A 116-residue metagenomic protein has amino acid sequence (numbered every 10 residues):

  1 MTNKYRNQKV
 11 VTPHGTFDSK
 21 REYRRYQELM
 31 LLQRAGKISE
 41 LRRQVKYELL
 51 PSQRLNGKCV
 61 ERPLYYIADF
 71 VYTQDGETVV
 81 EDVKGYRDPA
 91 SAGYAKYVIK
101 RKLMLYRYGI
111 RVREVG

Functional and structural regions predicted by a protein language model:
M1-G116: Electrostatic, structured charged patches in enzyme active sites and in nucleic-acid/phosphate-binding
